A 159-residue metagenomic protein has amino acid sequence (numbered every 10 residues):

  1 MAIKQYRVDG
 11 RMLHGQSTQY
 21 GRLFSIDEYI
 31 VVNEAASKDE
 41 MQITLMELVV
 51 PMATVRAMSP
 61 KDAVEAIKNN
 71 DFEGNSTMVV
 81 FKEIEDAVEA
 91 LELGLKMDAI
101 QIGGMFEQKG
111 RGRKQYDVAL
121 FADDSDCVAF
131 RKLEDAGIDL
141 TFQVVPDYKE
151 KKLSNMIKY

Functional and structural regions predicted by a protein language model:
A2-V50: Long, hydrophobic N-terminal alpha-helical segment
A2-Y6, E28-I30, A53-R56, N75-V79 (+2 more regions): Structural motif
D9-L13, R56-S59, A122: A general structural motif
N33-A36, M58-D62, I84, I102-E107 (+1 more regions): Short, ordered loop/turn segments at secondary-structure junctions
E40-M41, V64-I67, Q108-K114: Short, charged, surface-exposed secondary-structure boundary motifs
V50-M52, E92: Divalent-cation
P60-G103: Ordered, amphipathic secondary-structure segments that act as subunit-interaction surfaces in large macromolecular
L93, D98-Y159: Glycine-rich, aromatic-bearing surface loops/beta-hairpins
